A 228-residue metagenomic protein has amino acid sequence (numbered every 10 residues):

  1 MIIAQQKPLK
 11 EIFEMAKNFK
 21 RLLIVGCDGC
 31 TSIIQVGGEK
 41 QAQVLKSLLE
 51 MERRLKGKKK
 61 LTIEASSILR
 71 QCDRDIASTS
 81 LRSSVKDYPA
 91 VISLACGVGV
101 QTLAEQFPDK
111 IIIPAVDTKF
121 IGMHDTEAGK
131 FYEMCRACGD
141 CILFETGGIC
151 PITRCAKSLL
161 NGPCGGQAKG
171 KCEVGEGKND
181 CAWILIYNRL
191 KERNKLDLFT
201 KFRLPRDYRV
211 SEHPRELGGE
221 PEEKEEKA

Functional and structural regions predicted by a protein language model:
M1-S67, D75, T79-V91, E105-T118 (+2 more regions): Iron-sulfur (Fe-S) cluster-binding modules
S93-G97: N-terminal glycine-rich "phosphate-gripper" loop used for MgATP/nucleotide binding and carboxylate activation
G99-T102: Short, well-ordered alpha-helical microsegments
